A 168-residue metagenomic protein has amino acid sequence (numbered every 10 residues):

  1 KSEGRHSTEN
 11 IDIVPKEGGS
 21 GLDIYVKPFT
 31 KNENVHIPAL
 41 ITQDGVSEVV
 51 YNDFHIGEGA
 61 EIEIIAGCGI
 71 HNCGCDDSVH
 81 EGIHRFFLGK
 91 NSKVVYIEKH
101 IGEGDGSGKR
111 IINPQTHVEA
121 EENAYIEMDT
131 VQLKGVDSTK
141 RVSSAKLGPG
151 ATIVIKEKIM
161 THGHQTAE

Functional and structural regions predicted by a protein language model:
H6-E168: Conserved beta-strand/loop scaffold segments within soluble protein domains that form the structured core and edges
